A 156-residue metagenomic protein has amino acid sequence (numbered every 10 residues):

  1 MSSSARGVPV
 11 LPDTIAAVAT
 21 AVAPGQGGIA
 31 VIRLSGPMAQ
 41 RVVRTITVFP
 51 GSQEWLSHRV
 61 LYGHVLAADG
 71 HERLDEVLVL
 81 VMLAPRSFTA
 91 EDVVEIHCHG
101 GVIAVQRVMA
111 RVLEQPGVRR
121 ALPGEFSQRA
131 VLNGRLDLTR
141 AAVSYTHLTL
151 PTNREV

Functional and structural regions predicted by a protein language model:
M1-L148, R154: A glycine-rich (often HGG/GG-containing) alpha/beta subdomain
